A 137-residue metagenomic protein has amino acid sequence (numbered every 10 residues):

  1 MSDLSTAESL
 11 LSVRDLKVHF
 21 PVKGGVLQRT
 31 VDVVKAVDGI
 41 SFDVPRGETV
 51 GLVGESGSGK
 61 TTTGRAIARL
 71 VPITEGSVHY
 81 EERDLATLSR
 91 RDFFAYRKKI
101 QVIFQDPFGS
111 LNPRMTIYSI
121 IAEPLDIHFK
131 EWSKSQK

Functional and structural regions predicted by a protein language model:
M1-K137: ABC transporter nucleotide-binding domains
